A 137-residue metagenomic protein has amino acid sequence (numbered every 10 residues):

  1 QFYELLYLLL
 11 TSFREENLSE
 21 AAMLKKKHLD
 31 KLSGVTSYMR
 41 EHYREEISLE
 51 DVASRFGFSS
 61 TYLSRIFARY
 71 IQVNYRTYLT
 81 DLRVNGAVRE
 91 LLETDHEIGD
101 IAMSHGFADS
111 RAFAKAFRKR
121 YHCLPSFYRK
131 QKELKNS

Functional and structural regions predicted by a protein language model:
Q1-F2, R83-G86, Y121: Hydrophobic/aromatic residues within well-ordered alpha-helical segments
F2-L10, S64: Hydrophobic alpha-helical core bundles mediating ligand binding, dimerization, or RNAP-core interactions
Y7-S37, E41, E45, E50-F56 (+2 more regions): Short, Lys/Arg-enriched, Trp-marked, Pro/Gly-tolerant hinge/linker segments that flank
S37, E41, E46, E50 (+3 more regions): Terminal helix-turn-helix DNA-binding modules in bacterial transcription factors
S60-T61, R65, D109-R111: The DNA-contacting recognition helix of HTH DNA-binding domains and analogous helical DNA-recognition elements
R118: Catalytic core of Fe(II)/2-oxoglutarate
